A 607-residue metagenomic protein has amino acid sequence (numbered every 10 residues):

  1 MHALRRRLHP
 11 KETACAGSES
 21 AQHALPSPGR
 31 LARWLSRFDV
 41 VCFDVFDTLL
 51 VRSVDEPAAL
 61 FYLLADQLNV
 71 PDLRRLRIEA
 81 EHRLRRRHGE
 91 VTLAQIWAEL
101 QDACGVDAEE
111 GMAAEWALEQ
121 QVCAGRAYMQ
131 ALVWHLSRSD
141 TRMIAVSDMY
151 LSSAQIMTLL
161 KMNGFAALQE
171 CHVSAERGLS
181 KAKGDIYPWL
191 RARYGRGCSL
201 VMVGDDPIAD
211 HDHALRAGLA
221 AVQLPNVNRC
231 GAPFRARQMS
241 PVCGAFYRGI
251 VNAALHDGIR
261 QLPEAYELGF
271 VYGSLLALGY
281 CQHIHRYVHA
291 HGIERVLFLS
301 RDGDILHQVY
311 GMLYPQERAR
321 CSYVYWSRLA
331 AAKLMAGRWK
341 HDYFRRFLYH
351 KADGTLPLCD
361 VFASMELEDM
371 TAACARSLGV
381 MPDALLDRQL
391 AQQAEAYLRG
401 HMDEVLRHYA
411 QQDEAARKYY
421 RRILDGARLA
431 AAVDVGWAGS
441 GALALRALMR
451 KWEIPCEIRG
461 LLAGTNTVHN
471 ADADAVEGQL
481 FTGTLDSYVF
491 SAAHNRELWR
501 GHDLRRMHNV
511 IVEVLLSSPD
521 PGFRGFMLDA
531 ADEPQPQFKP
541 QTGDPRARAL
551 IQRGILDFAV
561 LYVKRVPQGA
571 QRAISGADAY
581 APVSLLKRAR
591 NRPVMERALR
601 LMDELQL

Functional and structural regions predicted by a protein language model:
M1-F43, A265-L268, Y272-H291: Non-catalytic pre-domain segments flanking phosphatase-related domains
P28-L76: Active-site neighborhood of HAD-like aspartate-dependent phosphohydrolases
E56-R87, N228-Q238, K340-M365: Conserved phosphoryl-transfer catalytic core
E90-A145: Short, acidic loop-to-helix structural element flanking the phosphoryl-transfer center in phosphate-processing enzymes
C104, S137-I144, M149-A175: Substrate-recognition/cap helix-loop segment adjacent to the acidic, metal-dependent catalytic center of Asp-based
A182-I208: Conserved Lys-Pro-Asp/Glu-containing loop-to-beta segment of HAD-superfamily phosphomonoesterases, centered on
D206-A221: Acidic, divalent-metal-coordinating active-site segment for phosphoryl/phosphodiester hydrolysis, typified by short
L262-A265, G273-Y280, K333-M335, H341-R346 (+1 more regions): Long, contiguous domain-sized segments
